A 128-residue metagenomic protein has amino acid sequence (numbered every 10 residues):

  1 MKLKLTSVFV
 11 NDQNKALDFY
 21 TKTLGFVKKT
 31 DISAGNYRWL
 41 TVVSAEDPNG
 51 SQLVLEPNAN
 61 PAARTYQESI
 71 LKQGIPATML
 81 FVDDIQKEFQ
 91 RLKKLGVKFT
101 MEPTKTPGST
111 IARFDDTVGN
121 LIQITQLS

Functional and structural regions predicted by a protein language model:
M1-K2, I70-I75, K105-T106: Short glycine-enriched loop/turn motifs at secondary-structure junctions
M1-L17, P76-L80, S128: N-terminal beta-strand motif that seeds the catalytic metal site of vicinal oxygen chelate
V8, T30, R38-T41, L80 (+1 more regions): Vicinal oxygen chelate
V8-S51: Core segments of cupin and vicinal oxygen chelate
Y37-W39, P61-Y66: A short, acidic/glycine-rich surface segment
A45, E56-N58, L127: Generic beta-structure capping elements
E46-G50, N60-A62, I85-Q86: Short, charged/polar surface micro-motifs in flexible loops or helix N-caps
S51-L53, I122: Short beta-strand segments
